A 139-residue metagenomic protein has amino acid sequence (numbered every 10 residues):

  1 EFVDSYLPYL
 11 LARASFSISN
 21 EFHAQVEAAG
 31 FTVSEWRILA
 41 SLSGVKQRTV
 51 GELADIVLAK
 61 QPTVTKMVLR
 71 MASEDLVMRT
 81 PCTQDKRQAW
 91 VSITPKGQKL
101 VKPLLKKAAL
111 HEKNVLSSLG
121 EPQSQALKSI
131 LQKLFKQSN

Functional and structural regions predicted by a protein language model:
E1-A29, L76: N-terminal leader segment of winged-helix/HTH proteins
S19, L69-Q132: Charged, amphipathic alpha-helical coiled-coil/dimerization segments
I38-L39: Short alpha-helical "packing" element that flanks the helix-turn-helix/winged-helix DNA-binding module
V45-T49: Short capping segments at the starts of secondary-structure elements
V50, Q132, K136-N139: Alpha-helical transmembrane segments and membrane-interface helix-loop junctions in multi-pass membrane proteins
V50-G51, P62, L69, A89: Residues within helix-turn-helix
A54: The alpha-helix within a helix-turn-helix
